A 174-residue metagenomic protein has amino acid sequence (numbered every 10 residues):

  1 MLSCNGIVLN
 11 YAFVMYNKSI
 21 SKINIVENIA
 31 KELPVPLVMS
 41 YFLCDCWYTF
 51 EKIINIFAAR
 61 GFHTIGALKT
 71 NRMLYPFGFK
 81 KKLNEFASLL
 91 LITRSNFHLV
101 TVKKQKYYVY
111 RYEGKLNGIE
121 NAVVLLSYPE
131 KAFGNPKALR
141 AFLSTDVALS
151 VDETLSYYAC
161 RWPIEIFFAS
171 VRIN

Functional and structural regions predicted by a protein language model:
C4-N174: Single, function-defining residue in the core of a domain
